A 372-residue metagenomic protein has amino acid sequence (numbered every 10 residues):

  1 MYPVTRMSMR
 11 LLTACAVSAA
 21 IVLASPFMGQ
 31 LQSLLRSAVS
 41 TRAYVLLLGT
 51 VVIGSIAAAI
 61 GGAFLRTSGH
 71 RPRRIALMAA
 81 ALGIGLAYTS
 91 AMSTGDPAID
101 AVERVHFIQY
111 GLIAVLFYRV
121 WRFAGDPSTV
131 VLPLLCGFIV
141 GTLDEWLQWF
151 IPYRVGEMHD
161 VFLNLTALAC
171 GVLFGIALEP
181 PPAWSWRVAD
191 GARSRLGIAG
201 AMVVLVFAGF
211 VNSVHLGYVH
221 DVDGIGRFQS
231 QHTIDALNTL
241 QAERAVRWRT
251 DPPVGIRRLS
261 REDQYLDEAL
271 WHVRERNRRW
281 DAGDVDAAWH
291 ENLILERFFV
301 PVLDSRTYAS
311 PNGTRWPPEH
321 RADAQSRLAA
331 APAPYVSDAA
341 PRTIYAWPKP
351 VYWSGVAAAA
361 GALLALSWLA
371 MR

Functional and structural regions predicted by a protein language model:
M1-L143, W149, L173, E179-R372: Bulky hydrophobic segments
G137-L165: Acidic (Asp/Glu-rich) catalytic motifs at the cytosolic membrane interface
